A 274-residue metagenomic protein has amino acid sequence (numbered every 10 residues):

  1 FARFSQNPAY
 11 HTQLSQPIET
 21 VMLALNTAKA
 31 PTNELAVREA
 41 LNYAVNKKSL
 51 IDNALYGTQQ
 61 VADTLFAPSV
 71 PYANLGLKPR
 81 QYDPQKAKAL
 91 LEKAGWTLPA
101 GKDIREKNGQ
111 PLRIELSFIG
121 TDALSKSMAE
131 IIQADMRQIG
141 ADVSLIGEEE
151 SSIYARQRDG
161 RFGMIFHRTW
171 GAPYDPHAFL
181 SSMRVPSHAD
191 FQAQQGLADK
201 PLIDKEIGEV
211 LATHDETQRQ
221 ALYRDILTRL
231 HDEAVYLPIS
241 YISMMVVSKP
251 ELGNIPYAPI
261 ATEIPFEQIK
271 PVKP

Functional and structural regions predicted by a protein language model:
F1-K29, D52, R168: Extracellular/periplasmic solute-recognition and catalytic clefts
P8-Y10, N33-R38, N46-K48, P111-R113 (+3 more regions): Loop/turn elements at helix/coil->beta-strand transitions in domains of secreted/extracellular proteins
Q13, V21, N42-K78, D83-K86 (+2 more regions): Detector for C-terminal structural segments
L23, T27, V143-L145, G208-A212: Short, well-ordered beta-strand elements within core beta-sheets of diverse protein domains
A28-V37, P79, T97-L98, T213: Short helix-loop capping/hinge motifs at secondary-structure junctions, enriched in acidic/polar residues
T97-G171, M244: Ligand/substrate-recognition segments at binding pockets and active sites
